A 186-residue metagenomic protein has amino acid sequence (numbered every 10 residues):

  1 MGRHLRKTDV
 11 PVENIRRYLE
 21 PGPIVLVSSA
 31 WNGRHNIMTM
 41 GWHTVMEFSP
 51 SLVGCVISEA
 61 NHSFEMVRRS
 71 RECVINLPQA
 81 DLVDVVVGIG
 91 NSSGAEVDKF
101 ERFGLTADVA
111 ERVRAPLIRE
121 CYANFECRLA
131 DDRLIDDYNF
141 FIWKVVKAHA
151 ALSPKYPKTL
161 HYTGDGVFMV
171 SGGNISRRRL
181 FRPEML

Functional and structural regions predicted by a protein language model:
M1-L186: Basic, polyanion-binding surface patches
